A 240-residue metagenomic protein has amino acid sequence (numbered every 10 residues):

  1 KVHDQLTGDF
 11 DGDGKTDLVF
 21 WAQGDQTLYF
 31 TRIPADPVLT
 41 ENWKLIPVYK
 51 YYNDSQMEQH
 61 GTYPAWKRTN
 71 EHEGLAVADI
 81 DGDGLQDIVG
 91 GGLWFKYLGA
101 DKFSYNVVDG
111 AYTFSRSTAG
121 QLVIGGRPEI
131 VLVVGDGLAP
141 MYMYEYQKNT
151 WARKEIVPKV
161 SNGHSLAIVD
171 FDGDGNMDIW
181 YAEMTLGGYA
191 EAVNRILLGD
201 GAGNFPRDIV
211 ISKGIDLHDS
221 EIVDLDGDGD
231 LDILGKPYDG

Functional and structural regions predicted by a protein language model:
K1-G240: Beta-propeller-forming repeat regions
